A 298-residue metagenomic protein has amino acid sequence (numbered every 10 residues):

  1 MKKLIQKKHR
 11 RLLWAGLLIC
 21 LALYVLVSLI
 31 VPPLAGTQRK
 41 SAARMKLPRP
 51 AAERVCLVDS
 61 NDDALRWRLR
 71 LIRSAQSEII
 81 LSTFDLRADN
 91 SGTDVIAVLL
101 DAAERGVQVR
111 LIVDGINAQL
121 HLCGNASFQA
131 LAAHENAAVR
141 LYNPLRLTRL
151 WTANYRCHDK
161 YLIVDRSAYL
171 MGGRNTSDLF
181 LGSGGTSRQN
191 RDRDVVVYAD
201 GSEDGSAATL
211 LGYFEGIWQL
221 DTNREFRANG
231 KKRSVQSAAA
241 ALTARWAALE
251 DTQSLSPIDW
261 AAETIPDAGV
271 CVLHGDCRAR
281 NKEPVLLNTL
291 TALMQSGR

Functional and structural regions predicted by a protein language model:
K2-A137, L147-H158, V164-R298: Charged, low-complexity intrinsically disordered terminal segments
R140-Y142: Lumenal/extracellular "mature" regions of secretory-pathway glycan-modifying transferases
